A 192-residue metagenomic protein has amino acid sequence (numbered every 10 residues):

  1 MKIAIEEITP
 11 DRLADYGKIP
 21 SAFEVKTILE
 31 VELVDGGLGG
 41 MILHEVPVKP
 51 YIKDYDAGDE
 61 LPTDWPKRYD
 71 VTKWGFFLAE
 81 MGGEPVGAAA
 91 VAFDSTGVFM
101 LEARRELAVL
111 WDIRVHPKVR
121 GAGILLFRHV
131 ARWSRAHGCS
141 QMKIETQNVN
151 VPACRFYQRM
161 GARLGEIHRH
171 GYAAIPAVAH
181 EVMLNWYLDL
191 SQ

Functional and structural regions predicted by a protein language model:
M1-K49, Q192: Conserved N-terminal entry element of GNAT/NAT acetyltransferase domains
K2, S140, Q147-C154, M160-R163 (+1 more regions): C-terminal "cap" of GNAT-fold acetyltransferases
L33-F76: Active-site rim helix/loop that mediates acceptor-substrate recognition in acyltransferases
G75-L78, L184-N185: Hydrophobic beta-strand residues of extracellular immunoglobulin-like
L78, E84-F93, V109, R114: Conserved beta-strand in the GNAT
E80, W111-G121, Q147: A short, internal acetyl-CoA/4′-phosphopantetheine-binding micro-motif in the GNAT/acyltransferase core
S95-L110, K118, A136-S140: A conserved beta-turn-beta hairpin within the catalytic core of GNAT-like acetyltransferases that forms part
V115, R120-A136, R155-R159: Conserved acetyl-CoA-binding loop-helix of GNAT-fold acetyltransferases
